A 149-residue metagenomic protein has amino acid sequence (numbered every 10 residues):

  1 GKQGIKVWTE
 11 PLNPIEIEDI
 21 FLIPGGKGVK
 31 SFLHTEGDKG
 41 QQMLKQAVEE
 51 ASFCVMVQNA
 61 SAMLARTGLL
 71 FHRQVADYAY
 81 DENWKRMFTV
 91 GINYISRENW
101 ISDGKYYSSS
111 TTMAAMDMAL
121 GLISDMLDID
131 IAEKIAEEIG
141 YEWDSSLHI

Functional and structural regions predicted by a protein language model:
G1-C54, A62-R66, F71-H72, G91 (+2 more regions): Extended, subdomain-level signal for the structured scaffold at the beginning of enzyme domains
N13-E16, N83, I101-G104: A short acidic, often aromatic-flanked loop/helix-cap motif at beta-alpha or helix-coil junctions that lines enzyme
Q58: Aromatic-residue-lined binding/catalytic grooves and analogous aromatic/hydrophobic interfacial grooves in multimeric
A62, Y80-N83, I101, A114: Short alpha-helical
T67-M87: Short, glycine-/small-residue-rich phosphate/pyrophosphate-handling segment
A76-D77, Y94-D103: FMN-binding flavodoxin-like domain, especially the glycine-rich phosphate-binding loop
G104-T111: A short glycine-threonine-serine/GTX helix/turn-capping micro-motif
